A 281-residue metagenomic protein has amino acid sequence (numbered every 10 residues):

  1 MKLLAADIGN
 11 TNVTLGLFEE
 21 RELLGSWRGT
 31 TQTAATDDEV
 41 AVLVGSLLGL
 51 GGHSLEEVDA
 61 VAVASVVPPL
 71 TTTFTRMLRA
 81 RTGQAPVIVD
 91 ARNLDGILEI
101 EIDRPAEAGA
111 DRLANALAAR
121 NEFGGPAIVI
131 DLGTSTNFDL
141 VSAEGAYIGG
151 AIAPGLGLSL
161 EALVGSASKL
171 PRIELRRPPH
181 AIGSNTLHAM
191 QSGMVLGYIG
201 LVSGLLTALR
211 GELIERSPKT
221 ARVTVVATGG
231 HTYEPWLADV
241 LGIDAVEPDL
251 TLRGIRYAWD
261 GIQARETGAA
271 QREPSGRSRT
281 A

Functional and structural regions predicted by a protein language model:
M1-A5, S159-A281: ATP-binding/phosphotransfer module of carbohydrate and carboxylate kinases, centering on a glycine-rich
K2-G49, G145-R172, R176-R177: Short glycine-rich, Thr/Ser-proximal phosphate-binding strand/loop in the N-terminal lobe of ATP-dependent enzymes
L3-D7, A62, A127-D131, T224-V226: Short glycine-aspartate micro-motif
T11, S135, Y233: Conserved Rossmann-like nucleotide-cofactor binding loop
A35, E39, S65, P69 (+6 more regions): Conserved active-site and cofactor/substrate-binding residues in soluble primary-metabolism enzymes
L48-H53, E57-R79: Phosphate-bearing ligand-interacting subdomains that bind or position ATP/ADP/UDP/GDP/NAD(P) or nucleotide-linked
L55-V66, A85-V87, R216-G230: Short glycine-rich phosphate-binding loop at a beta-alpha junction
R76, Q84-N93, I97-S166, V195-R210 (+1 more regions): Phosphate-binding/catalytic loop of phosphoryl-transfer enzymes
